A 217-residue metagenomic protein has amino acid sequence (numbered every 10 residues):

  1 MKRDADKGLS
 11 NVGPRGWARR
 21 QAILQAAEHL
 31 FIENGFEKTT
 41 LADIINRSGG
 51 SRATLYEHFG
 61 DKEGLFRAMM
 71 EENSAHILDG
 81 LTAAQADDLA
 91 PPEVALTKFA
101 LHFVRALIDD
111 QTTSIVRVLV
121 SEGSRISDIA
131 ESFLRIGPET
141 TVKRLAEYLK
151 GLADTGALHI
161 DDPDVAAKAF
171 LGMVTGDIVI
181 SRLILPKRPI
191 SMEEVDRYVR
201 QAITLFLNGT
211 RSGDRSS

Functional and structural regions predicted by a protein language model:
M1-N34, K38-G50, E57-H58, E63-G64: Basic, helix-initiating cap at the start of DNA-binding domains
M1-S10, K98, H102, E139 (+4 more regions): C-terminal peripheral helix-coil segments that are non-catalytic and often amphipathic
A18, A22-H29, E33, R47 (+6 more regions): Alpha-helical structural segments
F36, F59, V120-I126, I136-G137: Short helix-capping/turn signature of helix-turn-helix
F36-E37, I129, L158: Conserved hydrophobic residue
R67, E71, A75, L101 (+7 more regions): Generic alpha-helical structural context detector
L107-S132, V179-I184: Amphipathic alpha-helical segments used for helix-helix packing
H159, P163-A167: Membrane-interface starts of transmembrane alpha-helices
